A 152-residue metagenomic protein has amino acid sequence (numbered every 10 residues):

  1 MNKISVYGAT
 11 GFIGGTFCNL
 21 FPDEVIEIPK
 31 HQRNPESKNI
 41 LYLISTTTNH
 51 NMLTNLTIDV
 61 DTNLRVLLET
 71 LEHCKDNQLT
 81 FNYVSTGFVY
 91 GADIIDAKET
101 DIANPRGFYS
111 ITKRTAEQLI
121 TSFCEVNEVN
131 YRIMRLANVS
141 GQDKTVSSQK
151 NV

Functional and structural regions predicted by a protein language model:
N2-P22: N-terminal Rossmann NAD(P)H-binding glycine-rich loop of SDR-like oxidoreductase domains
Y7, L43-T46, F81-G87, M134-L136: SDR active-site strand-loop-helix element
E24-S37: Short acidic low-complexity segments
N34-T62, F88-V89: NAD(P)H-binding glycine-rich loop region in Rossmannoid oxidoreductase-like domains and their noncatalytic homologs
T54-E69, A103, G107, I111-R114: Glycine-rich NAD(P)-binding loop of the Rossmann-fold in SDR/ketoreductase-type enzymes
L68-F108, R132: Conserved Rossmann-fold NAD(P)-dependent oxidoreductase catalytic core, especially the SDR/UDP-sugar
Y90-G91, G107, R132-N151: Flexible, glycine-rich beta-alpha linker
N104-R132: Active-site Tyr-X1-5-Lys
